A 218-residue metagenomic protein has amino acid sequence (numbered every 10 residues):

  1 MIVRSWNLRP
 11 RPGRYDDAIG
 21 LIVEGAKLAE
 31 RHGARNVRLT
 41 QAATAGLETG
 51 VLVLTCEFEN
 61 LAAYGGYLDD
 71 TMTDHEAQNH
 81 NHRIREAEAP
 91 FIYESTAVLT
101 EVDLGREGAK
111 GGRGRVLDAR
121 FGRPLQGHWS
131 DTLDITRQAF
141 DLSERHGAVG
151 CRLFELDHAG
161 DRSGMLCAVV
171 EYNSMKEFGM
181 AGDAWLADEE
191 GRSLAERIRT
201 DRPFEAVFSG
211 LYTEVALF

Functional and structural regions predicted by a protein language model:
M1-F218: Short S/T/G/P-rich N-terminal loop/turn motif that feeds into the first structured element of a domain
